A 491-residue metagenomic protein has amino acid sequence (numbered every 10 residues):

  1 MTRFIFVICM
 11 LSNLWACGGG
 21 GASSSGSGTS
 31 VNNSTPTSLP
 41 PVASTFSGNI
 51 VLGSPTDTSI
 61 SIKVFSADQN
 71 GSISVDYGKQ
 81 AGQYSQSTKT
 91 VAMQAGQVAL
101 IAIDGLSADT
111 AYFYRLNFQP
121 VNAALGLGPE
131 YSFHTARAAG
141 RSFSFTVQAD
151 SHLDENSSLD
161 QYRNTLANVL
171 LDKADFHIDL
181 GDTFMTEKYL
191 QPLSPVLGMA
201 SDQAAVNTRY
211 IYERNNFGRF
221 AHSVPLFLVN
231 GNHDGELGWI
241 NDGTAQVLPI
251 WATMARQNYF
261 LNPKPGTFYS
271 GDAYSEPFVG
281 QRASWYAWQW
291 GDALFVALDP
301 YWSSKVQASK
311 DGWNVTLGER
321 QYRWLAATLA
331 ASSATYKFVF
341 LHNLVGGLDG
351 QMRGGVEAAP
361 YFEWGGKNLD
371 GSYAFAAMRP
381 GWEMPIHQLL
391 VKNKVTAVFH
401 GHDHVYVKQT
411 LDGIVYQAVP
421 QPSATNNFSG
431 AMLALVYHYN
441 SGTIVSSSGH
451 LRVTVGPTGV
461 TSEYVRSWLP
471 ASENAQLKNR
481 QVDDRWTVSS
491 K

Functional and structural regions predicted by a protein language model:
I5-L14: Bacterial N-terminal signal peptides
L14-V42, A377: Bacterial Sec-dependent N-terminal signal peptides
L39-G430, T443-V445, R452-K491: Metal-dependent phosphoester/phosphodiester hydrolase catalytic core
A431-L435: Short, surface-exposed amphipathic charged segments that create phosphate/polyanion-binding patches used for binding
V436-N440: Low-complexity, glycine/alanine/valine/leucine- and proline-rich hydrophobic stretches
